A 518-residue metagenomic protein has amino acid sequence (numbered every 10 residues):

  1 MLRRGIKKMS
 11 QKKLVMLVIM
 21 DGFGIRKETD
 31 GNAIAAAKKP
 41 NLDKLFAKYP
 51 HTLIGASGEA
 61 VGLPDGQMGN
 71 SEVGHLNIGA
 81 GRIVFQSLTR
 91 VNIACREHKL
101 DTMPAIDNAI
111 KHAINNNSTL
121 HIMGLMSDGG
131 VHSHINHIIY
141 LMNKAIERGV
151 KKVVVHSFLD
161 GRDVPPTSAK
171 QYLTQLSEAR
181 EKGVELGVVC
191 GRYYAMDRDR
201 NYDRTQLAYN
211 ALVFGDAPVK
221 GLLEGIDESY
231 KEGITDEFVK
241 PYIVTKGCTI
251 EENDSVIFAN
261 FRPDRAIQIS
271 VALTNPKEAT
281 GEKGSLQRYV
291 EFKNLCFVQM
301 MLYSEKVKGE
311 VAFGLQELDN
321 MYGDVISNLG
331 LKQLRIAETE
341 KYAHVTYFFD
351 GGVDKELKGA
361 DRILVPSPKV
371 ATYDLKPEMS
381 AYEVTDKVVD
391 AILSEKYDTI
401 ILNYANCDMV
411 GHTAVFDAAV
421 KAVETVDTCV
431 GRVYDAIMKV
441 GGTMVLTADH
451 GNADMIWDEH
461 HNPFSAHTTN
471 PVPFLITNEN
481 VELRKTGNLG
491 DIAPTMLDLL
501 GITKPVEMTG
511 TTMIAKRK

Functional and structural regions predicted by a protein language model:
L2-K518: Feature captures the catalytic ectodomains and active-site-proximal regions of enzymes that hydrolyze or transfer
